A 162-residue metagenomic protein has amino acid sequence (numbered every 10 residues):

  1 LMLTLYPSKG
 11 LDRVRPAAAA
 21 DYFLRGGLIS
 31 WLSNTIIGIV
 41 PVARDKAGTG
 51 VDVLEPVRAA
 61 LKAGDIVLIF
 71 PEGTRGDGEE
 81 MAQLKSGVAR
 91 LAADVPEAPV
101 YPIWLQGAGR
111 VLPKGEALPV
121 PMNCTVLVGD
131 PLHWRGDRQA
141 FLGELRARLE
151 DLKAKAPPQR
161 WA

Functional and structural regions predicted by a protein language model:
L1-K46: Catalytic core of membrane glycerolipid acyltransferases/transacylases, capturing the structured, soluble-facing
V14, D65-P71: Generic beta-sheet signal
A19, E72, L105-G107: Cofactor-binding loop segments of dinucleotide-utilizing enzymes, especially the Rossmann-like FAD- and NAD(P)+-binding
W31, I66, G76-A140: A cross-family acyltransferase "interaction/gating" segment
V40-G48, D52-R58, K62: Helix-adjacent hinge/juxtasegments
K46, E72-G76: Short glycine-rich anion-binding loops that position phosphate/pyrophosphate groups of nucleotides and phosphorylated
G129, E144-L149: A conserved mid-domain beta-alpha-beta active-site/ligand-binding segment of alpha/beta enzyme cores
A156-A162: Short, flexible loop/turn segments with low-complexity composition
